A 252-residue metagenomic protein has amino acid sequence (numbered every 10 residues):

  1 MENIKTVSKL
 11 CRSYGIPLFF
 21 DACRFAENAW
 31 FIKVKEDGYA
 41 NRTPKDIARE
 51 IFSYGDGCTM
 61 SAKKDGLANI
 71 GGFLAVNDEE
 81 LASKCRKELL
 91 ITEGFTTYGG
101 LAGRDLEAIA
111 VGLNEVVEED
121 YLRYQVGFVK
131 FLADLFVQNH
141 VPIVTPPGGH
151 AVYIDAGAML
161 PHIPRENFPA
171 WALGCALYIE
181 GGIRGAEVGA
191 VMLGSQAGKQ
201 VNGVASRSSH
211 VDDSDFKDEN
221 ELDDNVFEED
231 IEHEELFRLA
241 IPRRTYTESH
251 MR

Functional and structural regions predicted by a protein language model:
M1-V141, I154, P164: Conserved PLP-enzyme active-site core in the AAT-like
G94, K130-R252: Conserved C-terminal alpha-helix-loop-beta "cap" of PLP-dependent enzymes that closes/shapes the active-site mouth
